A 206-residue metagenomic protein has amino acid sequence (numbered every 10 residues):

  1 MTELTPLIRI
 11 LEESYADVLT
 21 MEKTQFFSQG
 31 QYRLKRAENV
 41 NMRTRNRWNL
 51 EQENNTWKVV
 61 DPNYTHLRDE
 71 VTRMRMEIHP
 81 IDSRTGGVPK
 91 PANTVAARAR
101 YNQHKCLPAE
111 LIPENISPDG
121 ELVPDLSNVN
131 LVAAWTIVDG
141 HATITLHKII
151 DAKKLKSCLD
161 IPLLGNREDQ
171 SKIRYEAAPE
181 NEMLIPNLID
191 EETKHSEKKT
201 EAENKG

Functional and structural regions predicted by a protein language model:
M1-E38: Interdomain/boundary linker segments immediately adjacent to catalytic/signaling cores
L34, E51-P80: A short acidic/basic microdomain associated with nuclease active sites
N39-T56: Amphipathic alpha-helical segments
T72, S83-T85, D151-K153: Generic "edge-of-domain/loop-turn" microfeature
R75-P91: A broadly used, surface-exposed interaction patch
R84, A92, Y101-H104, K156-D160 (+1 more regions): Glycine-rich loops and low-complexity Gly/Arg-rich segments that provide flexible linkers or classic glycine-based
G87-T145: Catalytic cores of nucleic-acid endonucleases
S127-G206: Glycine-rich, aromatic-bearing surface loops/beta-hairpins
